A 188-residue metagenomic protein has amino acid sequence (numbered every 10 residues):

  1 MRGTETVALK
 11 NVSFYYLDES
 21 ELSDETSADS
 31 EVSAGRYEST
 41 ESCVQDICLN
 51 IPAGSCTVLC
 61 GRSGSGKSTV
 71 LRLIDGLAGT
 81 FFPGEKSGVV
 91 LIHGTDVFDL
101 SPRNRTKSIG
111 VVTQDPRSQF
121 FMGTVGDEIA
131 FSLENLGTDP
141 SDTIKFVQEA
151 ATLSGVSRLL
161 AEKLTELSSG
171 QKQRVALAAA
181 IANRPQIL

Functional and structural regions predicted by a protein language model:
D75: Helix-to-loop junction immediately C-terminal to a conserved catalytic motif
P83-T95: Conserved ABC transporter NBD signature motif
D96-G110, N135: ABC ATPase NBD coupling module
S141-L159: Conserved ABC ATPase "signature" region
K163-L167, Q171: Conserved ABC ATPase signature
L177: Hydrophobic anchor residue at the start of the ABC signature
R184: Conserved catalytic motifs of ABC-family nucleotide-binding domains
